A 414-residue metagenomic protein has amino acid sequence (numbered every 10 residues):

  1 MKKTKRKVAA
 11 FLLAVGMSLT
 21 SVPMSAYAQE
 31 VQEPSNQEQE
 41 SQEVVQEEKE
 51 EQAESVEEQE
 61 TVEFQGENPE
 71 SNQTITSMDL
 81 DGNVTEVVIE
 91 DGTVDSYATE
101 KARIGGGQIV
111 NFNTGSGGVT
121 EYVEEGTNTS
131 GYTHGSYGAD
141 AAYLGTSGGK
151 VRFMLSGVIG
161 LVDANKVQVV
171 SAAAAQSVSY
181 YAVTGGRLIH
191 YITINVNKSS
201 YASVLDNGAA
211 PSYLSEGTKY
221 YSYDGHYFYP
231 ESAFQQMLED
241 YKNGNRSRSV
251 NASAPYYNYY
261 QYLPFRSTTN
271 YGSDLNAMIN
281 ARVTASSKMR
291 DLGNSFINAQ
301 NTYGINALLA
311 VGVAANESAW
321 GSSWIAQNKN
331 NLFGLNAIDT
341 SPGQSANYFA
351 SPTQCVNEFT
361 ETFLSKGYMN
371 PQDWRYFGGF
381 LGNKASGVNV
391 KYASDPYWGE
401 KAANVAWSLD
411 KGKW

Functional and structural regions predicted by a protein language model:
K3-G16, P23-P34, E54-L309, W320-W414: Catalytic cores of secreted/periplasmic lytic hydrolases that degrade extracellular macromolecules
E30-A53: N-terminal propeptides/low-complexity segments immediately following signal peptides in secreted or periplasmic proteins
E317: Pyridoxal 5′-phosphate
